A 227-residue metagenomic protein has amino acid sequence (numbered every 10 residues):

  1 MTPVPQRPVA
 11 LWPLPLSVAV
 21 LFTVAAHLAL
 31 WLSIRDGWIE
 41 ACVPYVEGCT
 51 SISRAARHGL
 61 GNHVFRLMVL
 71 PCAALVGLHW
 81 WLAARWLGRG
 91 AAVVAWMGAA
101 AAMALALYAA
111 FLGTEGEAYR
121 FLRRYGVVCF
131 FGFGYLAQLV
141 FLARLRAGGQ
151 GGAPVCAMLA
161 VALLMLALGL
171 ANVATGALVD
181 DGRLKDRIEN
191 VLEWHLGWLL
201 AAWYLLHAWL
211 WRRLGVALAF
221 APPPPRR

Functional and structural regions predicted by a protein language model:
P5-T23, Q150-A160, L210: Alpha-helical transmembrane segments and their helix-start/interface "positive-inside/aromatic belt" motifs in integral
F22-C42: Alpha-helical transmembrane segments of multi-pass membrane proteins
T50-C72: Interfacial helix-start motif at the membrane-water boundary
F65-L78, F130-F141, L196-R212: Hydrophobic cores of alpha-helical transmembrane segments in multi-pass inner/ER membrane proteins, independent
L82-V93, R146-V155: Membrane-interface helix-boundary motifs at transmembrane edges
R85, A109-A118, A171-R183: Juxtamembrane "helix-exit" motif on the non-cytosolic side of transmembrane helices
A101-G151: Membrane-proximal helix-loop-helix units in multi-pass membrane proteins
F141-R227: Terminal transmembrane helical module of multi-pass membrane proteins
